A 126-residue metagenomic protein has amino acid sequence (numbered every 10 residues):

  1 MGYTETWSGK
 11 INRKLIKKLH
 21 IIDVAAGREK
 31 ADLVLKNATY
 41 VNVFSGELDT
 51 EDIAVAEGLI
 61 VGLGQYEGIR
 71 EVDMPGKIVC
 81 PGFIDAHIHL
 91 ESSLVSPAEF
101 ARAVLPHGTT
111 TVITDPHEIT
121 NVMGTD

Functional and structural regions predicted by a protein language model:
Y3: Conserved glycine-bearing catalytic or ligand-binding loops at nucleotide- and phosphate-handling centers of large
W7-V34, T39-P81: Histidine-rich, glycine-flanked metal-binding segment
Y66, M74-D126: Metal-associated gating/positioning segment near the N- to mid-region
